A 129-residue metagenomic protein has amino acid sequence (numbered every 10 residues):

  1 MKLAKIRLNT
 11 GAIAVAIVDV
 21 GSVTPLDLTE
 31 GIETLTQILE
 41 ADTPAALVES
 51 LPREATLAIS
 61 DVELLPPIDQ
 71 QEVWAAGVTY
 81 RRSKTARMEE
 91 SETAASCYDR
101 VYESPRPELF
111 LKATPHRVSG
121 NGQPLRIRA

Functional and structural regions predicted by a protein language model:
M1-E40: Gly/serine-rich nucleotide phosphate-binding loop at the start of the catalytic core of nucleotide/ADP-ribose-handling
A45-A129: Active-site microenvironments in enzyme catalytic cores
